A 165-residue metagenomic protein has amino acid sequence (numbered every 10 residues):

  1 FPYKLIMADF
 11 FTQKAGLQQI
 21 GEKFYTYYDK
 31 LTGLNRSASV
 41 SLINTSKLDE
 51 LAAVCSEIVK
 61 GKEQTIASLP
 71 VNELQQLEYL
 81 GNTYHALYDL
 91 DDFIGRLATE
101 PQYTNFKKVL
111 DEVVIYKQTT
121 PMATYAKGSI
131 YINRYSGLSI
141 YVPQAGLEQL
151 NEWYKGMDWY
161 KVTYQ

Functional and structural regions predicted by a protein language model:
F1-Q165: Terminal, contiguous helix-loop blocks that mediate binding/assembly
